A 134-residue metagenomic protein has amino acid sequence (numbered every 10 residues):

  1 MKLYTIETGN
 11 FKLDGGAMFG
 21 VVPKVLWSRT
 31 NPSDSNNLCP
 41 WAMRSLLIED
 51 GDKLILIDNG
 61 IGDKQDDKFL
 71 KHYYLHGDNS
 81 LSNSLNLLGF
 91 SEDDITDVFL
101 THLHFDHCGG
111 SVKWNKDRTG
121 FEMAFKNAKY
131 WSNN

Functional and structural regions predicted by a protein language model:
M1-K2: Extreme N-terminal starter segment of soluble prokaryotic enzymes
T5-E7, S132: Structural signal for conserved beta-strand scaffold positions within catalytic alpha/beta enzyme cores
T8-L87: Conserved beta-strand hairpin/beta-sheet module of binuclear metal-dependent hydrolase folds, prominently
L54, G60-N134: Active-site HxH/HxHxD metal-binding segment of metal-dependent hydrolases
